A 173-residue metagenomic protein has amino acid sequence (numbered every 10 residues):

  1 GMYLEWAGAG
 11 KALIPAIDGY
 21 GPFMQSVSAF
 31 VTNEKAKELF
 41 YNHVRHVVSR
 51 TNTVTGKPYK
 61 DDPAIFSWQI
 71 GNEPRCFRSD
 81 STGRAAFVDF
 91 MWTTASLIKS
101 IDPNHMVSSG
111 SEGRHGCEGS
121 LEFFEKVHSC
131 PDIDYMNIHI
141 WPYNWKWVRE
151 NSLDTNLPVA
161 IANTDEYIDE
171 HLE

Functional and structural regions predicted by a protein language model:
G1-V148, D154-L172: Active-site mouth of glycoside hydrolases
